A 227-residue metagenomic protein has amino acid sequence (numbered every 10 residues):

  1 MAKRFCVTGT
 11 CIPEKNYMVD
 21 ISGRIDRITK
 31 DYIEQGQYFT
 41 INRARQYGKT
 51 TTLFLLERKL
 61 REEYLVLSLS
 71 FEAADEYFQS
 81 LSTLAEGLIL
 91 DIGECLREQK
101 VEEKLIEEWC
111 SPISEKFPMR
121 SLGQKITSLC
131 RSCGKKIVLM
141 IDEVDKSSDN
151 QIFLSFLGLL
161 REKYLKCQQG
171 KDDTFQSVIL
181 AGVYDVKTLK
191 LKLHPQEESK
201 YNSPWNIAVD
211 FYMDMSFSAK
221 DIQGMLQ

Functional and structural regions predicted by a protein language model:
M1-R45, K49-K59, S128-L129: Walker A/P-loop-proximal flanking segment of P-loop NTPase domains
G9-I12, S148-Q227: The catalytic "switch" region of P-loop NTPases
D26, F54, E86, L154-G158 (+1 more regions): Surface-exposed alpha-helical interface segments used for non-catalytic interactions
T40, L60-Y77, L139: Conserved catalytic segments around the Walker B and adjacent sensor/switch elements of P-loop NTPase domains
K49, D75-Q79, V186-L191: Switch/connector loops and helix/strand junctions flanking conserved nucleotide-binding motifs in nucleotide-processing
L55-R58, E62, E162-L165: Short, well-ordered alpha-helices that flank and scaffold nucleotide-derived cofactor binding pockets
L81-I89, G93, A219-Q227: An amphipathic alpha-helix signature
D91-I141, D145-R161, L165-S177: Mid-core helix/loop region of P-loop NTP-binding domains shared across ATPases and GTPases
